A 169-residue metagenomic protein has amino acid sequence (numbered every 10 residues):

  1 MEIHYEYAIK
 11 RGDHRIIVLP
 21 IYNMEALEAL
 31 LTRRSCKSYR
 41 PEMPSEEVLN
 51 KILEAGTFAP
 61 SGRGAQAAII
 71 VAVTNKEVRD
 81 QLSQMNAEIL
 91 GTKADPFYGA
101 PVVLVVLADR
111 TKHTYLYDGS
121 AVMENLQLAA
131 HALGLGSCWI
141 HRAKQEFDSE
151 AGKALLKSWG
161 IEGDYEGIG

Functional and structural regions predicted by a protein language model:
H4, D13-H14, Y22: Intrinsic-disorder-associated, low-complexity terminal segments enriched in Asp/Asn/His/Tyr and depleted of Lys/Arg
E6-A8: Short hydrophobic alpha-helical segments enriched in small aliphatic residues
L19-V102: N-terminal amphipathic, basic helical "cap/leader" segment at the start of enzyme domains
G56, T111-L155: Small-aliphatic-rich amphipathic alpha-helix that forms the alpha element of a beta-alpha
I69, P101-L104, G136-C138, G169: Structural motif
E88-E124, L128: Helix-adjacent hinge/juxtasegments
A94-P96, A154-G169: A glycine-rich helix N-cap at a beta->alpha junction
